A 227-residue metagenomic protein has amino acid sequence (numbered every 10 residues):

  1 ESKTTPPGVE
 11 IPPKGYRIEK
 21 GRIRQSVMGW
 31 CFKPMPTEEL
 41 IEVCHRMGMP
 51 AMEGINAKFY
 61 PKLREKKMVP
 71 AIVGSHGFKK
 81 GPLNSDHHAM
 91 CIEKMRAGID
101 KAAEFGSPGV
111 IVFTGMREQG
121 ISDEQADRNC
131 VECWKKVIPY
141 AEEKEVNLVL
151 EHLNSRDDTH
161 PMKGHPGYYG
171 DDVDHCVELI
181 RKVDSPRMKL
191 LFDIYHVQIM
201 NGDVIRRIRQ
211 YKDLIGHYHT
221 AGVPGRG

Functional and structural regions predicted by a protein language model:
E1-R46, G106-P108, I121-E124, H160-P161 (+1 more regions): Histidine-acidic metal/acid-base catalytic patches
R17-E19, G81-K189, I199: Active-site acidic/histidine proton-transfer and metal-coordination neighborhood in alpha/beta enzyme cores
C31-K33, N56-K58, H76-K79, M116-E118 (+3 more regions): Active-site-proximal loop/turn and secondary-structure-junction residues that shape catalytic pockets, frequently
T37-K62, G98-G106: Catalytic domains of carbohydrate-active enzymes, especially glycoside hydrolases
M49, M68, V146: Short phosphate-binding/catalytic loops that engage adenosine nucleotides
A51-E53, A71-G74, I111, V149 (+1 more regions): Conserved beta-strand positions in the central sheet of alpha/beta enzyme cores
A57-M68, G120: Active-site-adjacent beta->alpha loops and helix N-cap segments on the catalytic face of soluble alpha/beta enzymes
K66-F78, F113-G115: Short, conserved active-site loops that position catalytic residues or coordinate cofactors/metal ions across diverse
